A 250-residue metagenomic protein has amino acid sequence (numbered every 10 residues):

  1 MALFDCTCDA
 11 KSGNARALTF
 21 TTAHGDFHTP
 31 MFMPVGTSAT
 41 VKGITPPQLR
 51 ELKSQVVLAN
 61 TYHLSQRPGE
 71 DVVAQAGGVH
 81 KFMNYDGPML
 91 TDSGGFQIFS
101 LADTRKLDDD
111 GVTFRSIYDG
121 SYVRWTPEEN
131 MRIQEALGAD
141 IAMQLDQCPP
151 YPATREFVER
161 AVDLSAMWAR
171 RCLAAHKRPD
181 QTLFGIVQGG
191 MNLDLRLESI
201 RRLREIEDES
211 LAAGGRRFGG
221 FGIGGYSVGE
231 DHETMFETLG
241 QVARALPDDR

Functional and structural regions predicted by a protein language model:
M1-K177: Non-catalytic, usually N-terminal nucleic-acid engagement modules in DNA/RNA processing proteins
A175-R250: Glycine-rich phosphate/ribose-binding loops and adjacent secondary-structure elements that form binding surfaces
